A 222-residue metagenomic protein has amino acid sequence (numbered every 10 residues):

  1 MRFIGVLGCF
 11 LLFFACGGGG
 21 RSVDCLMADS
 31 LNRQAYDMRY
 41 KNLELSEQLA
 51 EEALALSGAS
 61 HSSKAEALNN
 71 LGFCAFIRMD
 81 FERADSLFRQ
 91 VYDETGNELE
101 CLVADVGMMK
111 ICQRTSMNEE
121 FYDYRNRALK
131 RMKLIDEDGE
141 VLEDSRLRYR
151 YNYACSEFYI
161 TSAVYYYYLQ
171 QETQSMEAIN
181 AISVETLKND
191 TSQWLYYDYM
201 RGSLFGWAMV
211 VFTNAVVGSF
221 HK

Functional and structural regions predicted by a protein language model:
I4-G5, N180: Residues marking helix boundaries in flexible regions
G5-F13: Bacterial N-terminal signal peptides
C16-K222: A "functional boundary" signal
